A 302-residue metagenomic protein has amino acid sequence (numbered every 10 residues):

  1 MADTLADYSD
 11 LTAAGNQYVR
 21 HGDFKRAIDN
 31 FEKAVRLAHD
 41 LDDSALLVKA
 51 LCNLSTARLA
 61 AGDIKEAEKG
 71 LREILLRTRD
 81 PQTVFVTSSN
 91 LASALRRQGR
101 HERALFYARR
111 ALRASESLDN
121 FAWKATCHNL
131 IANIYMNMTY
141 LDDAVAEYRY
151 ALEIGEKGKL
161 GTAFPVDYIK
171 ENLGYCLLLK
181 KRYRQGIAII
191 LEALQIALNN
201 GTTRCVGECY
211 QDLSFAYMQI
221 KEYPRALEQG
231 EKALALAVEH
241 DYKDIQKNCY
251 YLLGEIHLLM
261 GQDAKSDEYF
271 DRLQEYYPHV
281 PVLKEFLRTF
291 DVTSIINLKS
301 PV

Functional and structural regions predicted by a protein language model:
M1-A6, A13, E239-V302: C-terminal non-catalytic interaction modules
D3, D23, D42-D43, R79-D80 (+5 more regions): Short coil/turn linker motifs that delimit alpha-helical repeat modules in TPR/alpha-solenoid proteins
D7-R36, D40, A60, R97: Alpha-helical segment of the N-proximal tetratricopeptide repeat
T12-R20, L46-A60, T83-R97, A122-N137 (+3 more regions): Conserved alpha-helical positions within TPR/SEL1-like repeat arrays
V35-R36, R72-R77, R110-E116, Y150-K159 (+3 more regions): Amphipathic alpha-helical segments of tetratricopeptide repeats
